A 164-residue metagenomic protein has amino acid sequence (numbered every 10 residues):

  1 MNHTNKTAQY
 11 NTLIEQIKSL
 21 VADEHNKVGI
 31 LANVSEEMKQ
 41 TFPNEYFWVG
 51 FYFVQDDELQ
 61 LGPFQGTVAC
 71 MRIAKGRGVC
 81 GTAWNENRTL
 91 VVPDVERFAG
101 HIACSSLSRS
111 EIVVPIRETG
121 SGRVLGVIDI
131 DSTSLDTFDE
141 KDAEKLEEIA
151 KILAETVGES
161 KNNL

Functional and structural regions predicted by a protein language model:
M1-P63, V68, T156-L164: Intrinsically disordered, low-complexity terminal regulatory regions
N2, K18, S132-L164: Juxtadomain coupling helices with adjacent low-complexity linkers
V54-S106: Regulatory sensory and allosteric helical modules in signal-transduction proteins and certain transcription factors
D56, T119, T133-L135: Short coil/turn motifs at secondary-structure junctions
E86, G120-S121: Residue-level recognition of short loop/turn positions
S110-T119: A short, aliphatic-rich beta-strand micro-motif
V124-V127: Short glycine-/small-residue motifs
